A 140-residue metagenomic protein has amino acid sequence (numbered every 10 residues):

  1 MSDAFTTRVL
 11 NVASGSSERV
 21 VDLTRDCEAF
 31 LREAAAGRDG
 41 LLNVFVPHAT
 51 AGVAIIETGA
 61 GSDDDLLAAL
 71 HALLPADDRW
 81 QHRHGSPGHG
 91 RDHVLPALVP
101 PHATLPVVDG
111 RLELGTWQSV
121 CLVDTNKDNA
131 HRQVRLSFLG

Functional and structural regions predicted by a protein language model:
M1-G140: Active-site histidine-anchored catalytic micro-motif
